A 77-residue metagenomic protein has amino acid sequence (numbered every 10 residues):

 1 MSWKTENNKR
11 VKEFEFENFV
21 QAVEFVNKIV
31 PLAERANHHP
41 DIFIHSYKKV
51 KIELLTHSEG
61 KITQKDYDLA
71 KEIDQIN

Functional and structural regions predicted by a protein language model:
M1-K9: Short aromatic-glycine-(Arg/Gly/Cys) micro-motifs in beta-strand/loop hairpins
K4-T5, I42-H45: Short beta-strand
R10, S46-V50: A generic structural signal for short beta-strands and their flanking turns/coil linkers
R10-E17: Short, well-ordered beta-strand elements within core beta-sheets of diverse protein domains
F19-E24, K61-T63: Short, conserved charged micro-motifs
V23-L32: Short amphipathic alpha-helix segments
A33-I42, K71, Q75-N77: A short N-terminal helical cap/helix-turn-helix that marks the beginning of AMP-binding/adenylate-forming
K51-I76: C-terminal structural segments of small proteins and small subunits
